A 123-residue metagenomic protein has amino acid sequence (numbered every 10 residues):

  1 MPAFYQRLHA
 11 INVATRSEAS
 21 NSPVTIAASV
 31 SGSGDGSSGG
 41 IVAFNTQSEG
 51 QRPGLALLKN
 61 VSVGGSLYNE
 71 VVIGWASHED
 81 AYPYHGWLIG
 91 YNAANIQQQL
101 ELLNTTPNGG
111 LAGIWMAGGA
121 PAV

Functional and structural regions predicted by a protein language model:
M1-V123: Mobile, glycine-rich extracellular loop/lid and propeptide segments that shape or gate substrate/ligand access
